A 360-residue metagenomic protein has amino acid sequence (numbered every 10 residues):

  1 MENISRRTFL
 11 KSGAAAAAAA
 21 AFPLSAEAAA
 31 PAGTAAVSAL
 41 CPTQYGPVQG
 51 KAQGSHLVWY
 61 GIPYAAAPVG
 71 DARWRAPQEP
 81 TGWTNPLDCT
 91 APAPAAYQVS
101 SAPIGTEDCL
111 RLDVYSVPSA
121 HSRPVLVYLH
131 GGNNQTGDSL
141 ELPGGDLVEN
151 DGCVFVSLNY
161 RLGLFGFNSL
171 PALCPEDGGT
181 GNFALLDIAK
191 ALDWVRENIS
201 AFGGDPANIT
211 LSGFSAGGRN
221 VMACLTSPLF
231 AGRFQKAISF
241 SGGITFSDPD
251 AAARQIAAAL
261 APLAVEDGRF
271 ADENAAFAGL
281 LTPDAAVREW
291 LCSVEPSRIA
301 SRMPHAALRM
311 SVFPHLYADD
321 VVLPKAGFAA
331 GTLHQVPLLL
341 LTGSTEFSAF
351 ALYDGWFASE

Functional and structural regions predicted by a protein language model:
E2, T8-A29: N-terminal export signals
L10-G13, A28-N182, P206, S344-F347: Non-catalytic accessory segments of hydrolases
N159, S212, I238-S241, T342: Alpha/beta-hydrolase-fold catalytic nucleophile elbow
G179-I199: Alpha/beta-hydrolase active-site loop
E197, A231, S241-S359: Substrate-access "cap/lid" subdomains that shape and gate the entrance to catalytic or ligand-binding pockets
G204-S212: Alpha/beta-hydrolase fold nucleophile elbow
G213, G217: Gly/Ala-rich beta-loop-alpha elbow adjacent to hydrolase catalytic centers
G218-L229: Short glycine-enriched nucleophile-adjacent loop and the immediately C-terminal alpha-helix near the catalytic center
